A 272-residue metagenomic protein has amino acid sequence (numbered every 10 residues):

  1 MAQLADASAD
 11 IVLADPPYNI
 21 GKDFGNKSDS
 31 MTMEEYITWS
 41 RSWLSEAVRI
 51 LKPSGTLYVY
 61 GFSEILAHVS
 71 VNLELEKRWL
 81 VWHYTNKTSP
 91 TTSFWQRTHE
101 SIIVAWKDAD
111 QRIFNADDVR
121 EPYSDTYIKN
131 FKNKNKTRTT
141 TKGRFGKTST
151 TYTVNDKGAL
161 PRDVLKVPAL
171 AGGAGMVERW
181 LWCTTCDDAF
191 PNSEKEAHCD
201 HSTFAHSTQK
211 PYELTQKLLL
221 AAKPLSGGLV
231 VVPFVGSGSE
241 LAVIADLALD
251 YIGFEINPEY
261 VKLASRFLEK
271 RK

Functional and structural regions predicted by a protein language model:
M1-F254, P258-L263: Core catalytic lobe of class I
S265-K272: Short, conserved SAM-binding/catalytic segment of Class I S-adenosyl-L-methionine-dependent methyltransferases
